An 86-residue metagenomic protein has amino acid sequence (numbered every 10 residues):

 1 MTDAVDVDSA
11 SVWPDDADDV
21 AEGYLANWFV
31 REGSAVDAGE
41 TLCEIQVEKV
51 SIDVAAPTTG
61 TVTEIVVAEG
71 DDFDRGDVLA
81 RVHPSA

Functional and structural regions predicted by a protein language model:
M1-T41: Acidic, low-complexity mobile loops and tails
D3-D8, A80-A86: Short, charged, intrinsically disordered terminal tails
D16-D19, Q46, S51-P57: Small beta-strand-rich domains/subdomains or short beta-sheet motifs embedded in larger alpha/beta proteins
G33-L42, G70-L79: A structural signal for short beta-strand/turn segments enriched in small hydrophobics and glycine
T41, V47, V78, P84-S85: Short, surface-exposed secondary-structure boundary micro-motifs
T59-D74: Short peripheral tails and domain-boundary helices/loops at the edges of structured domains
